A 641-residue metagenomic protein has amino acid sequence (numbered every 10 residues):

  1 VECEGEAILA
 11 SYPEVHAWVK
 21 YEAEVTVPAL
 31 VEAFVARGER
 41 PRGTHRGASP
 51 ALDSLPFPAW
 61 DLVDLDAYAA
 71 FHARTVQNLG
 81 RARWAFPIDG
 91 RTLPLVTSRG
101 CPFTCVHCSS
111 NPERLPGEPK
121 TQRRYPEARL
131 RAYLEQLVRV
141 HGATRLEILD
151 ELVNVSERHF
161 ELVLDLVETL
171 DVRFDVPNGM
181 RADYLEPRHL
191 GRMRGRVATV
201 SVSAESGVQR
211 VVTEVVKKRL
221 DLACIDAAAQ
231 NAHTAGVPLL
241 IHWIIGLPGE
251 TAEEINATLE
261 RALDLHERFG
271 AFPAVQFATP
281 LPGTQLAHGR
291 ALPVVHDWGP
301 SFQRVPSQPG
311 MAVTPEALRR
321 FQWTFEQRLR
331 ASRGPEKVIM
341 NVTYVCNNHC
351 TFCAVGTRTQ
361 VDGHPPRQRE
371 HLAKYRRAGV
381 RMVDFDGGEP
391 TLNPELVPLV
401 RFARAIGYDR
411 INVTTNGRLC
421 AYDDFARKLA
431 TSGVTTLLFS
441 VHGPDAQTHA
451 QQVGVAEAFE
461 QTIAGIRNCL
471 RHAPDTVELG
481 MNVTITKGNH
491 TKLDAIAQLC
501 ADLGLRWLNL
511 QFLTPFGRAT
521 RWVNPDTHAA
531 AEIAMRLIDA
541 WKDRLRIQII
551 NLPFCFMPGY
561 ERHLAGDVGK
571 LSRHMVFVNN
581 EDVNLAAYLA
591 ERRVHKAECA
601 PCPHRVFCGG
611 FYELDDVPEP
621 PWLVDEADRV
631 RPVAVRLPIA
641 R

Functional and structural regions predicted by a protein language model:
V1-R131, E326-G334, R562-R593: Acidic, low-complexity intrinsically disordered segments
D61-L239, Q360-G363, G379-V380, F402: Radical SAM [4Fe-4S] cluster-binding motif and immediate context
R99-P112, V345-V355, A597-E613: Local cysteine-cluster metal-coordination motifs and their immediate loop/turn environment, predominantly Fe-S cluster
F103-C108, W298, E316-T357: N-terminal pre-core extensions flanking Radical SAM catalytic domains
S110-Y125, V355-G363, R605-D628: Iron-sulfur (Fe-S) cluster-binding segments and ferredoxin-like electron-carrier domains, especially [2Fe-2S]
R124-P126, E157, V163-R333, D502 (+7 more regions): A structural motif corresponding to the C-terminal lobe/cap of the Radical SAM core domain
L162-P177, D183-I245, T251-A252, F269 (+2 more regions): Radical SAM/AdoMet-radical enzyme domain recognition
E326-G334, G559-R641: Flexible mid-to-C-terminal extensions adjoining Fe-S/redox cofactors in radical SAM and related proteins
